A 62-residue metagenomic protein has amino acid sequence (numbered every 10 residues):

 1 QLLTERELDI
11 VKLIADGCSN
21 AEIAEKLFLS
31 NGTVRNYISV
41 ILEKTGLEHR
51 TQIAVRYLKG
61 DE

Functional and structural regions predicted by a protein language model:
Q1-T33, K59: Helix-turn-helix DNA-binding segment
D16, V40-E43: Short basic/hydrophobic patches in alpha-helices and adjacent helix-turn junctions that form amphipathic surface motifs
S19-N20, I38, R50: Helix-turn-helix DNA-binding elements, focusing on the entry/boundary residues of the two helices that contact DNA
K26, Y37-V40: Residues within the DNA-recognition helix of helix-turn-helix
L42-E62: Basic, Lys/Arg-enriched C-terminal extension of HTH/homeodomain DNA-binding domains
